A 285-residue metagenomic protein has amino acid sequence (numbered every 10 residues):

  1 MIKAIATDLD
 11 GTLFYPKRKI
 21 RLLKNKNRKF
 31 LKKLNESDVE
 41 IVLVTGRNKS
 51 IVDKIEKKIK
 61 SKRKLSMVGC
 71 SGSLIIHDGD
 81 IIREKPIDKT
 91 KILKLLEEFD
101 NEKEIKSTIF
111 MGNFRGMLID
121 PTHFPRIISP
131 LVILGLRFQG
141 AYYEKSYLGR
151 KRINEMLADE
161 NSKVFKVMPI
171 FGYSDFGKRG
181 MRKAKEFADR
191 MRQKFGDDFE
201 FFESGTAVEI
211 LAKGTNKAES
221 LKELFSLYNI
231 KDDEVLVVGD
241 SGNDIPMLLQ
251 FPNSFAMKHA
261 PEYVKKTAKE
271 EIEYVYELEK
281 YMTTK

Functional and structural regions predicted by a protein language model:
M1-A4, K24, A207-K285: Mg2+-dependent phosphoryl-transfer enzymes with acidic/Ser/Thr/Gly-rich catalytic loops
I2, D38, K62-K64, E104 (+2 more regions): A general structural motif
K3-K19, L248: Asp-based phosphoryl-transfer active-site loop
R18-R21, G79-I82, K269: Short, solvent-exposed loop/turn segments at secondary-structure boundaries
N25-I133: Active-site phosphate-binding/coordination module
V52-E56, M191, M247, V264: Hydrophobic packing residues within well-ordered alpha-helices of enzyme cores
N113-L236: Conserved acidic, metal-coordinating active-site core of Asp-based, Mg2+-dependent phosphoryl-transfer enzymes
